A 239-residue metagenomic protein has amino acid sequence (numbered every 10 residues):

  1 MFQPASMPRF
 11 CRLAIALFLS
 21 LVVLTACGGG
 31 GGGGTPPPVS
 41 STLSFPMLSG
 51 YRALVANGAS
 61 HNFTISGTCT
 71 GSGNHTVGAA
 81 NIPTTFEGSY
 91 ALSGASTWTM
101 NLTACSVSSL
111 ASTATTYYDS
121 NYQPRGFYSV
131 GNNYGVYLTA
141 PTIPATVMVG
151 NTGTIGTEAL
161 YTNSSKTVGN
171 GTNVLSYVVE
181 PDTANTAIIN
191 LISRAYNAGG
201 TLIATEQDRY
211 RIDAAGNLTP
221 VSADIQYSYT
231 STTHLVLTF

Functional and structural regions predicted by a protein language model:
F2-I15: Bacterial N-terminal signal peptides that target proteins for export
F2-P4, L19-P46: Bacterial Sec-dependent N-terminal signal peptides
G32-S89: N-terminal cleavable signal peptides for secretion/export
T70-V77, S106-A111, V168-V174, L202-E206 (+1 more regions): Amphipathic hydrophobic-ligand
V77, G135-T142, N173, E206-R209 (+2 more regions): Edge beta-strand at a domain terminus
G88-Y90, T97-L110, Y161-T167, Y196-I203: Short, cysteine-centered beta-strand-loop-beta hairpins and adjacent loop/turn segments enriched in charged/polar
A104-F127, D182, L202-T219: A short, surface-exposed beta-strand/turn
G135-G200: Short helix-loop boundary/capping segments
